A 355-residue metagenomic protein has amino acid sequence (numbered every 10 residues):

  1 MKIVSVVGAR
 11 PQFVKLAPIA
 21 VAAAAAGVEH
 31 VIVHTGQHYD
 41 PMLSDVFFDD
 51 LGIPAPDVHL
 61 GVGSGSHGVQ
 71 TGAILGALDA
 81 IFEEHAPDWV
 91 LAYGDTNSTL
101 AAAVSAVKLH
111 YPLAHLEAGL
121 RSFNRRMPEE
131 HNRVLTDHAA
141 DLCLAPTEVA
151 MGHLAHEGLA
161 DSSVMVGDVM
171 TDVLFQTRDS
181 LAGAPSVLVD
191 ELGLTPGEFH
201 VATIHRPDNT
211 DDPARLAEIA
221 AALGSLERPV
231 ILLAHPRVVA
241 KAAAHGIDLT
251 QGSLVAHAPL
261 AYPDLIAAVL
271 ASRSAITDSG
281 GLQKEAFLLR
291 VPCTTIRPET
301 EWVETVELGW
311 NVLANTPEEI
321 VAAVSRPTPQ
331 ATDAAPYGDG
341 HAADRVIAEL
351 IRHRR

Functional and structural regions predicted by a protein language model:
V4-V7, F13-A24, F47, H59-G158: Active-site and donor-binding regions of nucleotide-sugar-utilizing enzymes
Q37, D45, G65, A182-A271: Donor-nucleotide binding loops and adjacent catalytic segments primarily of GT-B fold Leloir glycosyltransferases
H38-M42, G61, A139-D211: A nucleotide-sugar donor-handling region in carbohydrate enzymes
F48, V149, V312-R355: Leloir-type glycosyltransferase catalytic cores
L60-G61, A145, M165, A256-A258 (+1 more regions): Short acidic-hydrophobic, aromatic-tinged amphipathic segments that line or gate anion-handling sites
I81-D88, L194-T195, A271, H353: Glycine-rich phosphate-binding loop signature in dinucleotide/nucleotide-binding domains
A92-Y93, C143, A267-T305: A donor-sugar binding/catalytic signature common to diverse glycosyltransferases and related nucleotide-sugar
F287-A331: Nucleotide-sugar donor-binding patch of glycosyltransferase catalytic domains
